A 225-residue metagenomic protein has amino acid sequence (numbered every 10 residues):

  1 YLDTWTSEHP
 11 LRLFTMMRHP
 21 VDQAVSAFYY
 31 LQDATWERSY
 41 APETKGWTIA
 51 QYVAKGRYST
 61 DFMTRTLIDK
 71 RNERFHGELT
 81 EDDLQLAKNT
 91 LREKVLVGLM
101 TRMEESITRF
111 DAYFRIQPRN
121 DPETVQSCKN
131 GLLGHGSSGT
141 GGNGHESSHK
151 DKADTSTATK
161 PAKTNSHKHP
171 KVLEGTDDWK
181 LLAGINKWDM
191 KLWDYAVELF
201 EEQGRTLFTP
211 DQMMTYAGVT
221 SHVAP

Functional and structural regions predicted by a protein language model:
Y1-M17, V21-H169, D211-M214: PAPS-dependent sulfotransferase catalytic domain
G144, K163-A183, W188, L192-P225: Anionic, Ser/Thr-rich low-complexity intrinsically disordered regions
